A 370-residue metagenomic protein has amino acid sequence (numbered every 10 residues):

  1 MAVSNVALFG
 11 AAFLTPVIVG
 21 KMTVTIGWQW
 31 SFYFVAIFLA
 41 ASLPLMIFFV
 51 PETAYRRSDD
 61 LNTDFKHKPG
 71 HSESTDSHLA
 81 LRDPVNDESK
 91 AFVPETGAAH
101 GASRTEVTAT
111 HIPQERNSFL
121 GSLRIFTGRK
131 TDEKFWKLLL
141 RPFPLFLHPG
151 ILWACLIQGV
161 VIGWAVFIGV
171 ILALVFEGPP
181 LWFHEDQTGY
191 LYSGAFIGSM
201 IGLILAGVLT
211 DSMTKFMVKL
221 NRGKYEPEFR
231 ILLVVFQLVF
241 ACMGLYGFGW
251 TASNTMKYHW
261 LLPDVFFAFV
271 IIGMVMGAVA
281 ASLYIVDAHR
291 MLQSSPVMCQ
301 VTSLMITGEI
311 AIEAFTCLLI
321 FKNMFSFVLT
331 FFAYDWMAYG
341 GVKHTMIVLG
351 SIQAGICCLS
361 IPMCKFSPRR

Functional and structural regions predicted by a protein language model:
M1-L8: Cytoplasmic helix-loop-helix junction between adjacent transmembrane helices in 12-TM secondary transporters
L8-L61: Helix-loop-helix hairpin linking two adjacent transmembrane segments in secondary transporters
V19-G20, I162, V166-R370: C-terminal transmembrane bundle
S31-F34, A154, H259-D264: Short hydrophobic/alpha-helical segments at membrane-entry points of transmembrane helices in Major Facilitator
F38-L39, V50, A54-Y55, T63-F65 (+4 more regions): Conserved beta-strand elements of beta-rich interaction domains across eukaryotes, especially beta-propellers
A40-S42, L152-W153, A354-I356: Eukaryotic short linear interaction motifs
V50-L138, T214-P227, R370: Intrinsically disordered, low-complexity terminal tails of fungal membrane proteins
R129-V161: Juxtamembrane cytosolic amphipathic helices that cap and anchor the N-termini of specific transmembrane helices
